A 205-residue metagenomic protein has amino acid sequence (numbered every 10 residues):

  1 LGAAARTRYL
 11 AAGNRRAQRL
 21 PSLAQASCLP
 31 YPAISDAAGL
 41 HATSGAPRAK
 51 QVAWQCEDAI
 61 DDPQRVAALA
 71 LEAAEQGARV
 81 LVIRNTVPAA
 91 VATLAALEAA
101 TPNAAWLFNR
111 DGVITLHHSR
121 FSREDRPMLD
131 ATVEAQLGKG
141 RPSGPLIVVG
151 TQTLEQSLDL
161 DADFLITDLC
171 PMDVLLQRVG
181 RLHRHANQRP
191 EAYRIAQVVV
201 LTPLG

Functional and structural regions predicted by a protein language model:
L1, F121, T202-L204: Short beta-alpha junction loops
L1-R6, D161-A192: Signature of the SF2 helicase/ATPase Hel1-core->accessory helical subdomain module
G2-A5, Y9, T93-L97, S157 (+1 more regions): Hydrophobic packing residues within well-ordered alpha-helices of enzyme cores
G2-V87: Conserved interdomain linker/interface between the two RecA-like ATPase lobes of SF2 helicase motors
A37-R48, N103-R110, E191: Short, conserved catalytic or adaptor-binding loops enriched in Gly and charged residues
C56, L116, T167, V199-V200: Structural signal for conserved beta-strand scaffold positions within catalytic alpha/beta enzyme cores
A67-C170: Conserved helicase/translocase motor-coupling segment
S143, R181-G205: Conserved segment of the helicase C-terminal RecA-like domain
